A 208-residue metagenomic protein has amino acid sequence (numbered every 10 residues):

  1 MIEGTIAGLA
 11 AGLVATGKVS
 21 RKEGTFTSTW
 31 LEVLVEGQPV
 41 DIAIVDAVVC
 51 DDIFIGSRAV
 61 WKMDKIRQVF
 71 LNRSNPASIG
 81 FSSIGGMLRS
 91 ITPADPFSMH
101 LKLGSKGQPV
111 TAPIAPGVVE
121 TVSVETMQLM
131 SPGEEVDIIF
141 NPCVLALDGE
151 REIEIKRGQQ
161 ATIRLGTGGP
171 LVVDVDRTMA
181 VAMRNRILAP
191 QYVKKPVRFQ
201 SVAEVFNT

Functional and structural regions predicted by a protein language model:
M1, M63, M87, M99 (+3 more regions): Detector for methionine-enriched segments
M1-R89, P93: Catalytic core of DAGKc-family lipid kinases
F26, F54, F70, F81 (+4 more regions): Phenylalanine-focused residue identity feature
S57, D95-H100, T121-T126: A broad, low-specificity signal for short, low-complexity segments enriched in glycine/proline and polar/charged
A77-V118: Active-site beta-loop-alpha substructure in enzyme catalytic cores, prototypically the cysteine-centered nucleophile
L103-T208: ATP/nucleoside-binding phosphotransfer catalytic cores, i.e., glycine-rich phosphate-binding loops
